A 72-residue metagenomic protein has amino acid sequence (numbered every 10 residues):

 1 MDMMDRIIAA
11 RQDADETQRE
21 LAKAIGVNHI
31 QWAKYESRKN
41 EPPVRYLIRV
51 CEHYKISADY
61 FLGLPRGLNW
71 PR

Functional and structural regions predicted by a protein language model:
M1, Q12-D13, E41: Short amphipathic helical patch at the helix-1/turn junction of helix-turn-helix
M3, I7, S57-A58: Hydrophobic side chains within well-formed alpha-helices
D5-A24, R49: Short basic helix-loop element that most often maps to the first helix and adjoining turn of HTH DNA-binding modules
I7, L21-A22, W32-Y35, F61: Conserved hydrophobic/aromatic packing and binding residues within compact polymer-binding modules
G26, R45-Y60: DNA major-groove recognition helix of helix-turn-helix/homeodomain DNA-binding modules
G26-P42: Recognition helix of helix-turn-helix/homeodomain-like DNA-binding domains that insert into the DNA major groove
K34, E52, L62-R72: Short, charged recognition helix plus adjacent turn of helix-turn-helix-like nucleic-acid-binding domains
